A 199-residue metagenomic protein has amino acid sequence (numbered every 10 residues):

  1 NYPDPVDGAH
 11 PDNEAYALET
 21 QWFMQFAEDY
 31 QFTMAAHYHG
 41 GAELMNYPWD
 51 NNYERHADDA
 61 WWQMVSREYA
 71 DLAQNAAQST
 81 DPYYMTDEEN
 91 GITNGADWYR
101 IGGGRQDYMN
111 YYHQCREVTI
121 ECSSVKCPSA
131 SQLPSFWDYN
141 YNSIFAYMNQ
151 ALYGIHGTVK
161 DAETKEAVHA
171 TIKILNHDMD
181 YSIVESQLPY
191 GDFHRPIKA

Functional and structural regions predicted by a protein language model:
N1-D161, H169: Metallocarboxypeptidase
E166-A199: Short, acidic Ser/Thr/Gly-rich low-complexity loop/linker segments typical of extracellular and cell-surface proteins
